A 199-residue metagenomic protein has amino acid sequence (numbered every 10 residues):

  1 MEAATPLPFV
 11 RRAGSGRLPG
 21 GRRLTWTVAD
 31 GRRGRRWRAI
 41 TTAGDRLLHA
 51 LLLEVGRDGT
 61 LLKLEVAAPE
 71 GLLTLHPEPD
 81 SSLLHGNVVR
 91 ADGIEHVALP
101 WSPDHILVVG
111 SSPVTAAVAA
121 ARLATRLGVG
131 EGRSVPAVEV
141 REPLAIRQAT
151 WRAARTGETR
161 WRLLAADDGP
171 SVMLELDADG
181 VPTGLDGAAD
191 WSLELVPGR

Functional and structural regions predicted by a protein language model:
M1-E65: Short N-terminal edge-element motif at the start of the domain
E2-T25, G31, L75-D167: Solvent-exposed helix/loop surface patches that form functional interfaces
G21-W26, L48-L51, G71-L75, P170-M173 (+1 more regions): A structural detector for short beta-strand units
A29, E54-D58, E78, T156 (+1 more regions): Short beta-strand micro-motifs enriched in acidic
R35, H49-A67, Q148-G169: Hydrophobic beta-sheet segments that form the core/acyl-binding groove of ACP/CoA-dependent acyl-chain-processing
I40-T42, E65-P69, G86-V89, A165-D167 (+1 more regions): Beta-turn initiation residues at beta-strand->coil junctions
G44-D92: Hydrophobic/aromatic-rich structural module bridging two neighboring secondary-structure elements via a short loop
R162-R199: C-terminal structured interaction module
